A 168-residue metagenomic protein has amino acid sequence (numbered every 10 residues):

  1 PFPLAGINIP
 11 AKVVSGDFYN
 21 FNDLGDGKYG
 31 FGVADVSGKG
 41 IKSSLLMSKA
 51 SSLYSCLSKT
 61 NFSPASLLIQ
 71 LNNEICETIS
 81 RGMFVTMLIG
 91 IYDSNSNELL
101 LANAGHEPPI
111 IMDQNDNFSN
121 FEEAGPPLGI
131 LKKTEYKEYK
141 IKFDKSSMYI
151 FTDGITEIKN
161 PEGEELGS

Functional and structural regions predicted by a protein language model:
P1-Y149: … and, occasionally, acidic/histidine-rich disordered N-termini of signaling adaptors
S37, G154-I155: Acidic beta-to-alpha connecting loop that harbors the catalytic carboxylate
L88, K142-I150, T156-S168: C-terminal catalytic subdomain
